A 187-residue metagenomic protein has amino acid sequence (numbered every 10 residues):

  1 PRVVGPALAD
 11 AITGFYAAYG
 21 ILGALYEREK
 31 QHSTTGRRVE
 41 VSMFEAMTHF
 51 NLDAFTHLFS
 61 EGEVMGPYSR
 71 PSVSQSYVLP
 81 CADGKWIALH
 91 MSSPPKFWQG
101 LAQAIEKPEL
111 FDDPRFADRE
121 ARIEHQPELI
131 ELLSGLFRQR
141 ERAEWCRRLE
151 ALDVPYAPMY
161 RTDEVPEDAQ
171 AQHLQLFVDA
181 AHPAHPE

Functional and structural regions predicted by a protein language model:
P1-I87, M91-S92: Active-site-adjacent "lid/gating" segments in soluble enzymes
R2-V3, P71, P114-R115, C146-E150 (+1 more regions): Short coil/turn segments at secondary-structure boundaries
Y26, F55-T56, A102-E106, Q170 (+1 more regions): A generic structural signal for secondary-structure junctions that act as hinges or helix/strand caps at the edges
M47, H125, E164-D168: Beta-rich nucleic-acid/ligand-interaction surfaces
P71, R140-E141, D163: Residue-level preference for nonpolar/small residues embedded in alpha-helices
Q75-L152, Y156, A169: Aromatic-enriched alpha-helical interface/lid elements that frame and gate functional surfaces
A151-E187: A glycine-rich dinucleotide-binding beta-alpha-beta segment and adjacent secondary-structure elements that constitute
